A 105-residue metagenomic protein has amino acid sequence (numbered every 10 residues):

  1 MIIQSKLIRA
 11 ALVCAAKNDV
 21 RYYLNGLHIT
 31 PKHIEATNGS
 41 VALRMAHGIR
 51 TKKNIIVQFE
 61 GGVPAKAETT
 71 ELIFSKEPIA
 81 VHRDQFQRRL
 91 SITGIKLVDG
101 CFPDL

Functional and structural regions predicted by a protein language model:
M1-L105: Extended macromolecule-engaging scaffold surfaces, prototypically the DNA polymerase sliding clamp/PCNA/9-1-1 ring
